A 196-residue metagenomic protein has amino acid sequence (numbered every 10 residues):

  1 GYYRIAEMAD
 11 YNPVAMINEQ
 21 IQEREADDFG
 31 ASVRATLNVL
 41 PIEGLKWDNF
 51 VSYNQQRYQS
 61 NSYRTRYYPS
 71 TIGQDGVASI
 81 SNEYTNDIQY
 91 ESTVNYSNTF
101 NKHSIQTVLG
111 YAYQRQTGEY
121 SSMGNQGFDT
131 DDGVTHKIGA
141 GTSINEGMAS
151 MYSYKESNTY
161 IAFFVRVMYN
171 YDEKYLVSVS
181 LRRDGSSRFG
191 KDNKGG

Functional and structural regions predicted by a protein language model:
G1-A15, N61-A78, E119-S150: Surface-exposed loop/turn segments flanking beta-strands in extracellular/periplasmic regions
G1-V39, T142-R166, N170, L176 (+1 more regions): Outer-membrane beta-barrel transmembrane strand signature
A26-G30, R34-D129, S187, K191-N193: Small-side-chain secondary-structure face that scaffolds active or pore-lining regions
V108, Y171-D172: Short, well-ordered loop/turn elements at secondary-structure boundaries
S178-F189: Transmembrane beta-strand segments that form the barrel wall of outer-membrane beta-barrel proteins
